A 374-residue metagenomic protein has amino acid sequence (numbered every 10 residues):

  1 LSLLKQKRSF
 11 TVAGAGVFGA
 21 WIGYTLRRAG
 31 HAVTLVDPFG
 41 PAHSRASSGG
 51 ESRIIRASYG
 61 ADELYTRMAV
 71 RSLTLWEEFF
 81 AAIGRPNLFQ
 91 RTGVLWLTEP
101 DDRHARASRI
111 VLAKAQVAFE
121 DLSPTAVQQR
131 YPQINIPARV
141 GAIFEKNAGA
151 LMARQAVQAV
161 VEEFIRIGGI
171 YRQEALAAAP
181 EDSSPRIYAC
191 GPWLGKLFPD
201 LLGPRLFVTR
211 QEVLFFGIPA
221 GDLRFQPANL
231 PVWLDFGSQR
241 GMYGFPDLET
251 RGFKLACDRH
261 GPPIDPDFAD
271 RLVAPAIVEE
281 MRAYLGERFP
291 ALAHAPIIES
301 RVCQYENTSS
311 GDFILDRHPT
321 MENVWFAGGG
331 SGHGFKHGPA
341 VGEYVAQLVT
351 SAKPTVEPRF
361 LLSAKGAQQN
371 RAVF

Functional and structural regions predicted by a protein language model:
R8-L35: N-terminal Rossmann-like FAD-binding beta1-loop-alpha1 element of flavoenzymes
F18, P41, W193: Conserved Rossmann-like nucleotide-cofactor binding loop
Y24-A29, R85-Q90, P192-N323: Active-site substrate-recognition segment that forms the wall of the catalytic cavity or substrate channel
R28-S48: Glycine-rich FAD pyrophosphate-binding loop
S52-R130, M242: Dinucleotide-binding Rossmann-like beta1-alpha1 core, especially the glycine-rich loop that anchors the ADP
E78, E99-G168, R172-Q173, A179 (+1 more regions): Flavin (FAD/FMN) cofactor-binding and adjacent substrate-gating region of FAD-dependent oxidoreductase domains
L151-L223: Predominantly flavin-linked oxidoreductase catalytic cores and closely associated redox partners
Y284-F374: C-terminal catalytic lobe of FAD-dependent flavoproteins
